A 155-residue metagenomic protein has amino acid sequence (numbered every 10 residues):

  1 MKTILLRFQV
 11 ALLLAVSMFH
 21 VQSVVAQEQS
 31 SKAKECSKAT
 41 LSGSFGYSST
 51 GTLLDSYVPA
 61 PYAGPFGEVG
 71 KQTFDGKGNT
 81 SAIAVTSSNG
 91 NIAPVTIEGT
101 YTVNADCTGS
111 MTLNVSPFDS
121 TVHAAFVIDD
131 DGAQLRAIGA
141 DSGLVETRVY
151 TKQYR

Functional and structural regions predicted by a protein language model:
M1-A11: Bacterial N-terminal signal peptides that target proteins for export
Q9-H20: Bacterial N-terminal signal peptides
S23-R155: Mature soluble binding/inhibitory domains
